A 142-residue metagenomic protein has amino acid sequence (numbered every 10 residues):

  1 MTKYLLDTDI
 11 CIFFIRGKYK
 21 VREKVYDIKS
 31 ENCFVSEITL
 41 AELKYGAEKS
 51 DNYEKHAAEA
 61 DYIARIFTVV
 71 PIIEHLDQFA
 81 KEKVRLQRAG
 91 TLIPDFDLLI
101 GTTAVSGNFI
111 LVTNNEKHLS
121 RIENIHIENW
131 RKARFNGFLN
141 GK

Functional and structural regions predicted by a protein language model:
M1-T2, S106-K142: Acidic, PIN/NYN-like endoribonuclease modules and their adjacent C-terminal/linker elements
M1-V35, A47-A64, A133-N136: Short, well-structured N-terminal submotif of metal-dependent ribonuclease cores
D7-T8, L43, F79, A104 (+1 more regions): Generic structural signal for small/hydrophobic residues in well-ordered secondary structure, especially within
I10-C11, T39, H75, K117-H118: Alpha-helix capping/helix-boundary segments
L40, Y53-A57, L76-F79, D97: A general structural signal for well-ordered alpha-helical segments in protein cores
T68-N114: Active-site neighborhoods of divalent-metal-dependent phosphate/nucleic-acid chemistry enzymes
